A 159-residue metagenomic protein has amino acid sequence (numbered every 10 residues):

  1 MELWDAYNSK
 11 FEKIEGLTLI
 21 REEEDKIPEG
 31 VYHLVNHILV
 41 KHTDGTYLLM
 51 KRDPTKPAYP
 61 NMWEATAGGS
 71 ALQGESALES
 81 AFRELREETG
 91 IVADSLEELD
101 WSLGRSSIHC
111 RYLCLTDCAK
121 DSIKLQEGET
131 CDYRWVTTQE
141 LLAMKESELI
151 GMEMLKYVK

Functional and structural regions predicted by a protein language model:
M1-H37, T43: Acidic, metal-coordinating catalytic segment for phosphate/diphosphate chemistry, firing primarily on the Nudix
K10, H42-G45, D53, L115-K120 (+1 more regions): Short loop segments at secondary-structure junctions
I14, L99-D100: Local beta-strand/beta-hairpin segments that build beta-sheet-rich folds
L17-T18, K51, S102: Short hydrophobic alpha-helix segments
D25-V31, P57-A58, W101-R111: Acidic pyrophosphate-coordinating catalytic loop
V35-A67: A glycine-rich, hydrophobic loop/mini-helix early in the fold
L48-L49, T66-L99: The catalytic Nudix box helix
N61, Q73, G104-K159: Nudix hydrolase/Nudix homology domain
